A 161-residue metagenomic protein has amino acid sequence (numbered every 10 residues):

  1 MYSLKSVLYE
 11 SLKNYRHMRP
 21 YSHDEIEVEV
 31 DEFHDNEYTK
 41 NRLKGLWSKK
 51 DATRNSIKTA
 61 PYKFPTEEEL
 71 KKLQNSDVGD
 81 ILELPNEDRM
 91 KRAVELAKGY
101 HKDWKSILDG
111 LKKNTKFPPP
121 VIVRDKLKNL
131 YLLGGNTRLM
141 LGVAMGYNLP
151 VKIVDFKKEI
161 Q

Functional and structural regions predicted by a protein language model:
Y2-K13: Proteolytic processing junctions in secreted/extracellular precursors, especially proprotein convertase/trypsin-like
S11-Q74: N-terminal "domain-start" segment
K50, K72-L133: Short alpha-helix boundary/capping and kink motifs at helix termini
K116-F117, M145-L149: Short glycine/proline-enriched coil/turn segments at helix->beta-strand junctions
N129-M145: A sequence-level detector for short glycine-anchored, His/Arg-bearing signature motifs that mark catalytic or binding
L149-D155: Short hydrophobic/aromatic-enriched beta-strand-loop microsegments
F156-Q161: Amphipathic, charge-rich alpha-helical segments that serve as recognition/docking helices
